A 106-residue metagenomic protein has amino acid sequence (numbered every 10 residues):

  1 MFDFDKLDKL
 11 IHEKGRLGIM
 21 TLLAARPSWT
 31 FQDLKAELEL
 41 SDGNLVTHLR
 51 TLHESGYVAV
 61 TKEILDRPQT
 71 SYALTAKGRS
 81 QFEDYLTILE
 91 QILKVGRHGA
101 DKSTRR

Functional and structural regions predicted by a protein language model:
M1-F4, T21, R79-R106: Amphipathic alpha-helical dimerization/coiled-coil segments that flank or bridge DNA-binding/regulatory modules
F2-N44, L65-L74, S80: N-terminal helix-turn-helix DNA-binding core of bacterial DNA-binding proteins
H48: Residues within the DNA-recognition helix of helix-turn-helix
T51: Alpha-helical DNA-recognition elements
G56: Glycine-centered, phosphate/nucleic-acid-interacting loop/turn motifs that mediate DNA/RNA or nucleotide
V60: Short beta-strand "wing" residues that participate in macromolecule-binding interfaces
